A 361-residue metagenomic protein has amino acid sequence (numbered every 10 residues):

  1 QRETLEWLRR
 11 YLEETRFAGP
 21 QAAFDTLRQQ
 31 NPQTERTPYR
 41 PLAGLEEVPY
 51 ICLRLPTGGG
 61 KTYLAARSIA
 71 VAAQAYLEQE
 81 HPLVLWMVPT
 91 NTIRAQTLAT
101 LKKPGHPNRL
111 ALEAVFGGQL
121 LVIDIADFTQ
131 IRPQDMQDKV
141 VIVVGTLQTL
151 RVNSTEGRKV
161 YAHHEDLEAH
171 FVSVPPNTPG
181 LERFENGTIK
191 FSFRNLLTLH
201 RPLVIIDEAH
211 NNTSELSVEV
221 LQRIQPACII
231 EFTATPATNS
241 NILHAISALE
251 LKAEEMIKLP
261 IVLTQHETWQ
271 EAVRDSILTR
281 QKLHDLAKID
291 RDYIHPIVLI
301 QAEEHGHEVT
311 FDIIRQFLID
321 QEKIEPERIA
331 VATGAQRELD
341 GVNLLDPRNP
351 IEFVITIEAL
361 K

Functional and structural regions predicted by a protein language model:
Q1-K361: RecA-like P-loop NTPase motor core of helicase/translocase proteins
